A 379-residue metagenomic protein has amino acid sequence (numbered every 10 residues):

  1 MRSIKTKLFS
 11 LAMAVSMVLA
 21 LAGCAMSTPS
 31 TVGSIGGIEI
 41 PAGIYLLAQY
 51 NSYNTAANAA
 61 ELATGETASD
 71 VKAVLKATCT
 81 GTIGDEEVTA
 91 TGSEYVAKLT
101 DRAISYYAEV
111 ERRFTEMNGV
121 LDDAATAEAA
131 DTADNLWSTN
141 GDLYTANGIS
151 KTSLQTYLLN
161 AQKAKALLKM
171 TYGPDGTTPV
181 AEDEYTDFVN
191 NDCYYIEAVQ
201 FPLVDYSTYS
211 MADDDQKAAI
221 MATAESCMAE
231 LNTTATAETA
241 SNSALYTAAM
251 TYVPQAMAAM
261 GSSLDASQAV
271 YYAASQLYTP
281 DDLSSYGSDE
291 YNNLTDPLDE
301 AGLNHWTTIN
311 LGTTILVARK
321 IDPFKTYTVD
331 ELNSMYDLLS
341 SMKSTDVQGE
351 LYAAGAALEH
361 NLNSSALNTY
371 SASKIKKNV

Functional and structural regions predicted by a protein language model:
R2-L11: Bacterial N-terminal signal peptides that target proteins for export
L19-G23: C-terminal motif of bacterial Sec signal peptides marking the signal peptidase cleavage site
M26-I149: N-terminal targeting/tethering segments
M26-T28, V32-I35, D142-A222, P280-V379: PPIase-associated folding chaperone regions across multiple families
G43, L47, K98, R102 (+13 more regions): Solvent-exposed, polar/charged alpha-helical surfaces in well-ordered, non-transmembrane soluble domains, broadly
Q49, A56, I104, A108 (+11 more regions): Sec/Tat-exported extracytoplasmic proteins
A90-A108, V120-A127, L154-Q162, D214-A222 (+4 more regions): Soluble non-cytosolic domains of exported or imported proteins
S226-D289: Peptidyl-prolyl cis-trans isomerase
